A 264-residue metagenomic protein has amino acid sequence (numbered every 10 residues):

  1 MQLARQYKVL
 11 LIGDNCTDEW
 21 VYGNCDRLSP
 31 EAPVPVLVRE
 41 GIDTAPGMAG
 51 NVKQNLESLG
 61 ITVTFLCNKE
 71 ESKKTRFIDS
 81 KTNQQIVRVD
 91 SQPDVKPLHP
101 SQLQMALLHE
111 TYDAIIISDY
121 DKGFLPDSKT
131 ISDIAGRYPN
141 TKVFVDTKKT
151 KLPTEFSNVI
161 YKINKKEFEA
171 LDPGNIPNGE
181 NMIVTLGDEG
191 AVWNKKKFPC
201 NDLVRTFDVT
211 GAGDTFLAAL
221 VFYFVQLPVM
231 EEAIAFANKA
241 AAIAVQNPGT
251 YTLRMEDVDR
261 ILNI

Functional and structural regions predicted by a protein language model:
M1-A32, E40-F207, F224-K239, N247-I264: Ribokinase/PfkB-type carbohydrate-kinase core domain
D202-L220: Short glycine/threonine-rich catalytic loop with a Thr-x-Gly-x-Asp
